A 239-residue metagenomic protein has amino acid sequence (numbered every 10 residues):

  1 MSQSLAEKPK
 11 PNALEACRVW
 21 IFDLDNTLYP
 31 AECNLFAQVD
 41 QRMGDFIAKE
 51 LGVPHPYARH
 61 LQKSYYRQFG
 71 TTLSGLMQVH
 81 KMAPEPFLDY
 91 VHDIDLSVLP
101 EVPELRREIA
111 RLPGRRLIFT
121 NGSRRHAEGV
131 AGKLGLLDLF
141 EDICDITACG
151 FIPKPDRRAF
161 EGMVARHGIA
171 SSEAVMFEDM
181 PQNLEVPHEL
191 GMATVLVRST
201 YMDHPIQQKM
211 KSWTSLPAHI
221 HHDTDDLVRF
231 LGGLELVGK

Functional and structural regions predicted by a protein language model:
M1-C17, A110, S123-R124, E128-K239: Asp-based, Mg2+/Mn2+-dependent phosphohydrolase catalytic module
K8-F22, T27-R106, R125: N-terminal helical cap/lid subdomain that shapes the substrate entry/recognition surface in HAD-like hydrolases
P30, I118-T120, L196: Hydrophobic residues in well-ordered beta-strands that form the structural core
E32, L61-Q62, R115-R116, A148 (+1 more regions): A generic structural signal for short
G52, K81, N121, H221-T224: Conserved aromatic
Q78-K81, L112-R116, L190-A193: Short glycine/proline-enriched coil/turn segments at helix->beta-strand junctions
